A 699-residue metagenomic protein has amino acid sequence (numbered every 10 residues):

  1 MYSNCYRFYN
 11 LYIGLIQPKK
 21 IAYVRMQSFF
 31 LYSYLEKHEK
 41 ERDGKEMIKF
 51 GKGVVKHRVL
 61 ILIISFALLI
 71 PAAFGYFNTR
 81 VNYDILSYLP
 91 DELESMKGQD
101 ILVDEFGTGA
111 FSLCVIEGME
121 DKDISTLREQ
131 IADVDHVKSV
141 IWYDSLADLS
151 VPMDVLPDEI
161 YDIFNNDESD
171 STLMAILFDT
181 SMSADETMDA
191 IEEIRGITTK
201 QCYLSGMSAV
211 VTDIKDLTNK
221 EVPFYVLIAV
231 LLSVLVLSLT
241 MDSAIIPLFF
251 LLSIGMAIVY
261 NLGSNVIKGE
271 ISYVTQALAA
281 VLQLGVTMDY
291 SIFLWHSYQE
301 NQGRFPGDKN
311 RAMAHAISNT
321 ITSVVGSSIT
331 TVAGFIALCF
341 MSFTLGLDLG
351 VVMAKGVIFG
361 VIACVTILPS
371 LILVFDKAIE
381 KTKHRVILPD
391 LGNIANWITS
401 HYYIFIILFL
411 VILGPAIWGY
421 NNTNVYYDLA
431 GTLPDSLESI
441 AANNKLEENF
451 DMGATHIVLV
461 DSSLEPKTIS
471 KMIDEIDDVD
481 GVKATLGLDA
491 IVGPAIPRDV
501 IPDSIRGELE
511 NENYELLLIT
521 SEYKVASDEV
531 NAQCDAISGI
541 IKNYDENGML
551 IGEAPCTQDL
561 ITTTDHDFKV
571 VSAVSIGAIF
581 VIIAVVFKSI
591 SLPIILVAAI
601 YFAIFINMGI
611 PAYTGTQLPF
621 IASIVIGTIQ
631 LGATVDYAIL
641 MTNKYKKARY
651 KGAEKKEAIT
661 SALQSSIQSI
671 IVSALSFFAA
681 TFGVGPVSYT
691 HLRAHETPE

Functional and structural regions predicted by a protein language model:
M1-V81, S87, M182-Y427, A532-D535 (+1 more regions): Membrane-embedded transmembrane helical bundles of large multi-pass transporters/channels
D91-S208, N424-L592, A598-Q617: Structured non-transmembrane domains adjacent to transmembrane bundles in polytopic membrane proteins
